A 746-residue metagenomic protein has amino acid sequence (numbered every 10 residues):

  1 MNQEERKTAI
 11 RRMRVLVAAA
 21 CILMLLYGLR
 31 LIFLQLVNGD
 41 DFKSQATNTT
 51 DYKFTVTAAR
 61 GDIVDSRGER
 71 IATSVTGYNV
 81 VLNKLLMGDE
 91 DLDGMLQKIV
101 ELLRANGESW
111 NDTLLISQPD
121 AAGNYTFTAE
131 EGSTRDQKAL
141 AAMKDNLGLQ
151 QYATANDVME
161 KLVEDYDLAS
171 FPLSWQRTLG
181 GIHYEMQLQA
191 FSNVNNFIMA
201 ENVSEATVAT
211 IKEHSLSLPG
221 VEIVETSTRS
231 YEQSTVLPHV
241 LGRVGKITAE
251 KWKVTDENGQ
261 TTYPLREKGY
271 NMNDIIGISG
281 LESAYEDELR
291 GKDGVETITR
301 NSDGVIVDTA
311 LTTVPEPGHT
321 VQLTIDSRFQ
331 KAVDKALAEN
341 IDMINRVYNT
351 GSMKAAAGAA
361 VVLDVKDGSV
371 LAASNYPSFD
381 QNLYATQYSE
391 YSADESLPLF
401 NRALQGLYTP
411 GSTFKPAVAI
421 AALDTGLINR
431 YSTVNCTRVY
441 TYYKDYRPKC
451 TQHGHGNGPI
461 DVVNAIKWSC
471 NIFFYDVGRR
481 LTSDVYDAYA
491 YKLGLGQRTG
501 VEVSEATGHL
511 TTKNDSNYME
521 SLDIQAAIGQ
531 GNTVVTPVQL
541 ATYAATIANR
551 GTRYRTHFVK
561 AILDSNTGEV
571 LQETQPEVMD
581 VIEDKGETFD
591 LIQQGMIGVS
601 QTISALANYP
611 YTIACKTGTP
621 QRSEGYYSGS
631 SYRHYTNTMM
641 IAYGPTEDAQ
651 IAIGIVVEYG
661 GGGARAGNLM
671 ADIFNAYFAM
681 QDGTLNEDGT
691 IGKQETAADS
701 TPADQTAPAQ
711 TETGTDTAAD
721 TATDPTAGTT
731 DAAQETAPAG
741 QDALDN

Functional and structural regions predicted by a protein language model:
M1-V314, T350-A359, D716, D720 (+1 more regions): Membrane-proximal periplasmic segments of bacterial cell-envelope enzymes, especially penicillin-binding proteins
N38-F42, Q381, M680, T684: Transmembrane helix-loop junctions in multipass membrane proteins, especially transporters and channels
A72-T73, Y78, T299-E316, I325 (+5 more regions): Beta-lactam-recognizing serine transpeptidase/beta-lactamase-like catalytic domain environment
K84-L86, V657-G661: A generic structural motif
E90-E101, A209, E213, P238-G242 (+18 more regions): Solvent-exposed, polar/charged alpha-helical surfaces in well-ordered, non-transmembrane soluble domains, broadly
A336-Y348, G426, S600: Structural motif corresponding to the C-terminal cap of alpha-helices
G683-N746: Intrinsically disordered, low-complexity repeat and linker tracts
